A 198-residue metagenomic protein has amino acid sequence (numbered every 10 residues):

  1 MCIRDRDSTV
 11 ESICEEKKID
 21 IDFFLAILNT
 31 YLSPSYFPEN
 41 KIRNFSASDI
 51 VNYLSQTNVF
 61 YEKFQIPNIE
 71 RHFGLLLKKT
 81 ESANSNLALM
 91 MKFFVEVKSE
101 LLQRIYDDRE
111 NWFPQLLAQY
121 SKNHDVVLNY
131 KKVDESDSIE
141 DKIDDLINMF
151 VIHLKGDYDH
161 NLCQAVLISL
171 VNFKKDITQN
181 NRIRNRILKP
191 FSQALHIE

Functional and structural regions predicted by a protein language model:
R4-E198: Small-residue-biased structural context
